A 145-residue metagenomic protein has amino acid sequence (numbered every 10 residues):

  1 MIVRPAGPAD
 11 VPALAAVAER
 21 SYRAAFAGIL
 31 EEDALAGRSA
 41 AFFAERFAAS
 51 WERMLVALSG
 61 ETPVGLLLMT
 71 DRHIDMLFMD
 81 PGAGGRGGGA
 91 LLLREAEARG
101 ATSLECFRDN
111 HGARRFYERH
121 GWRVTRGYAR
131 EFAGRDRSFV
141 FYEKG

Functional and structural regions predicted by a protein language model:
I2-A16: A short beta-loop-alpha structural element at the N-terminal edge of CoA-dependent acyl/N-acetyltransferase catalytic
E19-A44: Conserved GNAT-fold acetyl-CoA-binding loop/helix
E52-G65: Conserved beta-hairpin
H73-G85, F107: A short, internal acetyl-CoA/4′-phosphopantetheine-binding micro-motif in the GNAT/acyltransferase core
G85-A98, R115, R119: Conserved acetyl-CoA-binding loop-helix of GNAT-fold acetyltransferases
G89, D109-A113, R130-D136: Short glycine/proline-centered loop/turn elements that form peptide/ligand docking sites
A98-N110: Conserved GNAT acetyl-CoA-binding A-motif
E118-G127: Conserved acetyl-CoA-binding loop of GNAT-fold acetyltransferases
